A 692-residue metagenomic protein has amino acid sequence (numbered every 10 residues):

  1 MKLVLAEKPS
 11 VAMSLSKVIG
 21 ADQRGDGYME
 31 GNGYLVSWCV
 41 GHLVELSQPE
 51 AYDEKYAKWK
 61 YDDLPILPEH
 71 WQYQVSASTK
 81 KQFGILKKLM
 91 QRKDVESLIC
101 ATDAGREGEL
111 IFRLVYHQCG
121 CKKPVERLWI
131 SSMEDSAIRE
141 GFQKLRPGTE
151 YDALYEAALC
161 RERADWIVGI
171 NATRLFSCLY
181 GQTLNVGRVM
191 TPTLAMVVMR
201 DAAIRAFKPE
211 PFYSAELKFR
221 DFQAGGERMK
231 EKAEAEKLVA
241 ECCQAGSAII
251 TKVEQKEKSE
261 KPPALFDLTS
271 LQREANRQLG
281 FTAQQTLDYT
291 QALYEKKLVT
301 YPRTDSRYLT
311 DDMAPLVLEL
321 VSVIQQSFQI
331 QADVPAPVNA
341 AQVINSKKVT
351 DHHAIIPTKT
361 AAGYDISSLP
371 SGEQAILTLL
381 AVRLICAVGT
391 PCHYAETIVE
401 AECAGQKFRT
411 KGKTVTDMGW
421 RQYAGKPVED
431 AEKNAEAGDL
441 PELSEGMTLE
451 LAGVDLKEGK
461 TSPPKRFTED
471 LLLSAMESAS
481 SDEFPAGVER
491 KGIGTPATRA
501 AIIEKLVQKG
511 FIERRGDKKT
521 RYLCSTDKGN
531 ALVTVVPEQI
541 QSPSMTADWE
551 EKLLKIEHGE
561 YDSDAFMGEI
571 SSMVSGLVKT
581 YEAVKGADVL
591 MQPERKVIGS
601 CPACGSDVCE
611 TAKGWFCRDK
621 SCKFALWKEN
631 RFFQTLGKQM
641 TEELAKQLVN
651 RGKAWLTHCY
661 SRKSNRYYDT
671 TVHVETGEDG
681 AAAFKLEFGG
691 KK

Functional and structural regions predicted by a protein language model:
M1, I99-A104, G181-T183, Q255-A264 (+3 more regions): Conserved short loop/turn motifs at secondary-structure junctions
M1-E162, W166, P463: Intrinsically disordered, low-complexity regulatory segments
K2-L3, G25, T79, M90 (+6 more regions): Basic, low-complexity terminal or inter-domain segments flanking catalytic cores
A6-E7, W38-V40, T102, V168 (+6 more regions): Flexible glycine-/small-residue-rich
P9-S16, G33-V36, V40, S76-K87 (+17 more regions): Amphipathic alpha-helical transducer elements in NTP-driven molecular machines
K93, D135-F219, Q255-S259: C-terminal or mid-to-C-terminal helical accessory/interaction module adjacent to the motor/catalytic core
K232-F266, Q272: Metal- or metallocofactor-binding catalytic centers and their adjacent structured scaffolds across diverse enzyme
